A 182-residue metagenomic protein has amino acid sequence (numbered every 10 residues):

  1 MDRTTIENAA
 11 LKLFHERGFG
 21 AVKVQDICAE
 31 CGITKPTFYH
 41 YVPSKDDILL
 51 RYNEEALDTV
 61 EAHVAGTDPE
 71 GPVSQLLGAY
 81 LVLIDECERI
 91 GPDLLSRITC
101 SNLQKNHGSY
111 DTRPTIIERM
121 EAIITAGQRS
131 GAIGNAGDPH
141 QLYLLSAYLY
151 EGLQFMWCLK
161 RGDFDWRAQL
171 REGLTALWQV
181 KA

Functional and structural regions predicted by a protein language model:
M1-R17, A21-I33, D46-D47: Basic, helix-initiating cap at the start of DNA-binding domains
H15, Y39-P43, R51: Base-recognition residues in the alpha-helical recognition helix of bacterial helix-turn-helix
P36: Key DNA-contact positions within bacterial/archaeal DNA-binding proteins
L49, N53, L57, N106-I117 (+2 more regions): Amphipathic, non-transmembrane alpha-helical scaffold segments
R51, A62-I90, L142-S146: Hydrophobic alpha-helical connector segments
G78, V82-D85, E118, A122-S130 (+1 more regions): C-terminal peripheral helix-coil segments that are non-catalytic and often amphipathic
D85-A122: Short secondary-structure transition hinges
L95-T99, N106, Q128-L174: Hydrophobic/aromatic-rich alpha-helical bundle segments in the mid-to-C-terminal region
